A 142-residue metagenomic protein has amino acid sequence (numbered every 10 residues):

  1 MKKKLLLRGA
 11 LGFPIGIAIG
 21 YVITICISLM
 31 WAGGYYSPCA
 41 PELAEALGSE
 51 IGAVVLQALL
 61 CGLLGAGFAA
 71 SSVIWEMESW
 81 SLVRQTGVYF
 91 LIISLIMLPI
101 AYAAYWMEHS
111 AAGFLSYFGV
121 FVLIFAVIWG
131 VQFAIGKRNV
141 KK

Functional and structural regions predicted by a protein language model:
M1-I23, I27: Cytosolic juxtamembrane helix and N-cap/initiation of the first transmembrane helix
L7-I15, G52, L56, L60 (+4 more regions): Alpha-helical transmembrane segments of integral membrane proteins
G20-L56: Membrane-helix boundary elements
A40-G48, L60-L82: Membrane-helix boundary/interface segments in integral membrane proteins
A70, I74, S94, L98-Y102 (+1 more regions): Alpha-helical transmembrane segments of multipass membrane proteins
R84-A103, L123: Hydrophobic alpha-helical membrane segments
I100-Y117: Membrane-helix boundary connector in multi-pass membrane proteins
V122-K141: Membrane-water interface at the C-terminal end of transmembrane alpha helices
